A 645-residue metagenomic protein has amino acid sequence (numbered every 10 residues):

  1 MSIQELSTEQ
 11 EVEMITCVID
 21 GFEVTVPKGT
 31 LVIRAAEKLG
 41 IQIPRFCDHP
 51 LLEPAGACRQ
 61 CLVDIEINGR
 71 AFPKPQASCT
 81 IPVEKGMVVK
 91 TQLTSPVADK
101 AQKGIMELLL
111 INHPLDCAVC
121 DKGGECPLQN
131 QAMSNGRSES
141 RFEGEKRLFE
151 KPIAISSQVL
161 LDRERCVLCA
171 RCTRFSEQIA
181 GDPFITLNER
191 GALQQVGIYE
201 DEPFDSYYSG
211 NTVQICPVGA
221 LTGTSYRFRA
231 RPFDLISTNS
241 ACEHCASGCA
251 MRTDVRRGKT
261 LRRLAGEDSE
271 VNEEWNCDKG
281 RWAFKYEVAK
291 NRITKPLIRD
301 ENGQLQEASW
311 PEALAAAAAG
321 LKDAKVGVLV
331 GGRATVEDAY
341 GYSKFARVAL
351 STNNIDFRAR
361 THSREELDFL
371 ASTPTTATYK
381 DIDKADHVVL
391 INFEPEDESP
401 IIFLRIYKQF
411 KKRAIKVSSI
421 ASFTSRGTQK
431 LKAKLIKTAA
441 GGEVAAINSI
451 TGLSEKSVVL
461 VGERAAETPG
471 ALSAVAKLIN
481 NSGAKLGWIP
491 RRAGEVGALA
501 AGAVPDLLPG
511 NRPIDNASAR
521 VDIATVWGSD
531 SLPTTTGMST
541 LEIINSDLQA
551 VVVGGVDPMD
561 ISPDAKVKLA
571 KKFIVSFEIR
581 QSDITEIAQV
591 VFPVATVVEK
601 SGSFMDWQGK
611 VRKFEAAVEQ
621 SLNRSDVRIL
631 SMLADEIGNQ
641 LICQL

Functional and structural regions predicted by a protein language model:
M1-L31: Generic start-of-chain signal for non-secretory N-termini
S2-T8, R59-E243, S247-M251, R256-R263: Fe-S ferredoxin-like electron-transfer domains and their immediately adjacent linker/connector regions across
E11-D20, M87-V89, I293-E301: Short, contiguous pre-domain boundary segments
T30-R34, T335, S539, S625: Short, structural beta-strand-to-alpha-helix junction motif
V32-E66: A basic, amphipathic helix-loop patch mediating RNA/tRNA/ribosome contacts
L110, P114, D162-E164, C169 (+7 more regions): Catalytic alpha/large subunits of respiratory electron-transfer oxidoreductases, centered on bis-MGD molybdoenzymes
V598-V618: Glycine/threonine-rich phosphate-binding loop and adjacent beta-strand/alpha-helix elements that clamp
Q620-L645: Extracellular/periplasmic ligand-binding modules, especially the Venus flytrap/periplasmic-binding
